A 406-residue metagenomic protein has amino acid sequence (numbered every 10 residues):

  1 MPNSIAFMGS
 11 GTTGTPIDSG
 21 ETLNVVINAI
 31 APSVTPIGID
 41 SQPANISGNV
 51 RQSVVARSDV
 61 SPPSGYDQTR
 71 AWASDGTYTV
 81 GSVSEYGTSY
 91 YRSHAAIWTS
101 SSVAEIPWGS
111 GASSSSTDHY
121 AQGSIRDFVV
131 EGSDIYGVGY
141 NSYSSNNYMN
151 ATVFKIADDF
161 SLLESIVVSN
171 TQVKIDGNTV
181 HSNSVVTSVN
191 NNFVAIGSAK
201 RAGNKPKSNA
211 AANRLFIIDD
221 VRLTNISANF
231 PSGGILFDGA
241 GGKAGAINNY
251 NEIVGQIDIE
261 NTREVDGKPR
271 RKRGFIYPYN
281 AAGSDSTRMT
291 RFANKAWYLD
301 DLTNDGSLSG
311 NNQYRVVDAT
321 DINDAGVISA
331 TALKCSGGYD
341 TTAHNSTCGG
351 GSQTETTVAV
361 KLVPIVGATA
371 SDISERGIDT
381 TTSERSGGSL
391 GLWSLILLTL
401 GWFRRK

Functional and structural regions predicted by a protein language model:
M1-S389: Residue-level hotspots at or immediately adjacent to binding/recognition sites across diverse folds
G391-K406: A cross-kingdom C-terminal cell-surface attachment/processing module
